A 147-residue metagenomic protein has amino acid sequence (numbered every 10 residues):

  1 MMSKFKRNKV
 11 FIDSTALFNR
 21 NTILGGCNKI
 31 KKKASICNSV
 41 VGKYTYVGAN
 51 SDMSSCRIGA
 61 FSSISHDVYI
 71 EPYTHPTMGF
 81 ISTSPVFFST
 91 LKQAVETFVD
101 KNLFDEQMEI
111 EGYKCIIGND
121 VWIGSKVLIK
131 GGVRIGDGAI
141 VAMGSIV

Functional and structural regions predicted by a protein language model:
M1-K6: Alpha-helical membrane-targeting segments
N8-D13, R20-V133, M143-S145: Flexible, glycine/small-residue-enriched loop-and-beta-strand segment within the central core of proteins
G136: Acidic, glycine-enriched loop/beta-strand segments at the rims of small-molecule binding/catalytic pockets
